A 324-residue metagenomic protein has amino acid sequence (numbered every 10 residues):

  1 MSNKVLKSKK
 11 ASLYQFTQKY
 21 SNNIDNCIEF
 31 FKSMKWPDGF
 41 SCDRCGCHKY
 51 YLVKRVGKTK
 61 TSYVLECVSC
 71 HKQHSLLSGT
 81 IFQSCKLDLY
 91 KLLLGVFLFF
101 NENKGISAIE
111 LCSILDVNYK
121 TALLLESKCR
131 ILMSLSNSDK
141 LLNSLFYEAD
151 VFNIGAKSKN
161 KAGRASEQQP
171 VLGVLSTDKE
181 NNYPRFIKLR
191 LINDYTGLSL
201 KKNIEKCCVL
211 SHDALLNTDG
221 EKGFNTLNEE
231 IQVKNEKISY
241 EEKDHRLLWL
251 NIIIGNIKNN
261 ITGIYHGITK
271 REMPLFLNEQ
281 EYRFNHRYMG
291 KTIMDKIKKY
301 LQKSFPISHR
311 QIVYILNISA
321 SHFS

Functional and structural regions predicted by a protein language model:
M1-S324: Residue-level recognition of single "structural anchor" positions that define or cap local secondary structure
